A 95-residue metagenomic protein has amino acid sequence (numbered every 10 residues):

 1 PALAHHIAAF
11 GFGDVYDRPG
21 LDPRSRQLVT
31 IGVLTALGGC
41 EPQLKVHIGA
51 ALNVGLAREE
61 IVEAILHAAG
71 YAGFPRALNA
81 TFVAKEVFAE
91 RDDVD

Functional and structural regions predicted by a protein language model:
P1-R24, N53, A77-D95: Acidic, glycine/proline-rich low-complexity segments that act as flexible tails and inter-domain linkers
H5-A8, G38-L44: Short acidic alpha-helix initiation/capping motifs at coil-to-helix transition points, especially at protein N-termini
D22, G38-G39, I61: Short coil/turn motifs at helix boundaries and re-entrant loops, enriched in small/polar and proline residues
S25-L34, A64-I65: Short, structured motif recognition centered on aromatic/hydrophobic residues
V33, L37-G39, N53: Short, solvent-exposed interaction modules
K45-L66, V87: A cross-kingdom feature marking solvent-exposed beta-strand/loop segments within repeated, beta-rich binding/scaffold
A69-A77: C-terminal structural segments of small proteins and small subunits
